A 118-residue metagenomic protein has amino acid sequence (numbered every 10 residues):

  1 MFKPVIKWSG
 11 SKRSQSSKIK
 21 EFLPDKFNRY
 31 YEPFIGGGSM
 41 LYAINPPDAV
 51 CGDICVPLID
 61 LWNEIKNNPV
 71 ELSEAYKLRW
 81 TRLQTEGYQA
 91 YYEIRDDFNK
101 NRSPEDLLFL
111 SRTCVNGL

Functional and structural regions predicted by a protein language model:
M1-I35, S39-M40, I44: S-adenosyl-L-methionine
P47-L118: Class I S-adenosyl-L-methionine-dependent methyltransferase module
